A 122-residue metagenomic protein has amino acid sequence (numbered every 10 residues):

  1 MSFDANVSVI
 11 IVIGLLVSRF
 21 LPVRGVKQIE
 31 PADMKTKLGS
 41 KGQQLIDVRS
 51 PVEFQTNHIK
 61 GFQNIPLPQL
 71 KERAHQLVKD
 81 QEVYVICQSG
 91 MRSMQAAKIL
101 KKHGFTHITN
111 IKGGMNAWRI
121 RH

Functional and structural regions predicted by a protein language model:
M1-Q43, P51-E82, M91-H122: Rhodanese-like catalytic fold shared by cysteine-dependent sulfurtransferases and DSP/PTP-type phosphatases
I86: Short, surface-exposed ligand- or partner-binding patches at beta-edge/loop junctions that are enriched in aromatics
